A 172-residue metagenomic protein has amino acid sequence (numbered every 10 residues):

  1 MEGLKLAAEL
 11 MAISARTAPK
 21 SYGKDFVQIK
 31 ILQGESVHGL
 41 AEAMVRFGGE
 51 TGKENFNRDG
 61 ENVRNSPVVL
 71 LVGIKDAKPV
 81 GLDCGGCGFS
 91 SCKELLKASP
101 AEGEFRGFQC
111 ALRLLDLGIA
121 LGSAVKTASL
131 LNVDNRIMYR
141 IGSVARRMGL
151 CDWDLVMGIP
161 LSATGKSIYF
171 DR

Functional and structural regions predicted by a protein language model:
M1-R172: Acidic, surface-exposed loops and disordered segments
